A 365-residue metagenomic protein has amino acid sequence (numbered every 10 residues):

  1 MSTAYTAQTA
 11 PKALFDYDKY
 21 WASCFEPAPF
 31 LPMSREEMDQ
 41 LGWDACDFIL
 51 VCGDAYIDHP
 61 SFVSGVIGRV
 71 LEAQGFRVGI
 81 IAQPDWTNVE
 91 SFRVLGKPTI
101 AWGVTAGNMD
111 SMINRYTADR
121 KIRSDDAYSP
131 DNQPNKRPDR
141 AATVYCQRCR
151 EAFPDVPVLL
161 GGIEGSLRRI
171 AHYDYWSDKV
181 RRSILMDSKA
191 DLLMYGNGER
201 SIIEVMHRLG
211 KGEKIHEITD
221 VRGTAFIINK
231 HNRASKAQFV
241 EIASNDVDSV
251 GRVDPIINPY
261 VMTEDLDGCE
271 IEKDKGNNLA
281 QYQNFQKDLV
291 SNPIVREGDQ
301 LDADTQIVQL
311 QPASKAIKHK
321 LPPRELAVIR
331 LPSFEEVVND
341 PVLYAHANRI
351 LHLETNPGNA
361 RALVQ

Functional and structural regions predicted by a protein language model:
M1-S23: Helix-enriched interaction subdomains in cytosolic or periplasmic regions, typified by TIR/SEFIR signaling/NADase cores
F15-G42, R148-E151: Conserved oxyanion/phosphate-binding beta-strand-loop segments in alpha/beta enzyme cores
E36-D39, L50-D54: Long, low-complexity, serine/threonine- and charged-residue-rich intrinsically disordered N-terminal tails that act as
L41-F48, P98: A short, charged/proline- and glycine-enriched loop that marks the coil->beta-strand transition at the N-terminal
F48-V51, G103: Short, hydrophobic beta-strand segments
A55, V63, A82-L363: Glycine-rich beta-alpha loop elements in corrinoid/cobalamin-binding modules across cobalamin-dependent enzymes
V66-V78: Short helix-loop-beta junction
